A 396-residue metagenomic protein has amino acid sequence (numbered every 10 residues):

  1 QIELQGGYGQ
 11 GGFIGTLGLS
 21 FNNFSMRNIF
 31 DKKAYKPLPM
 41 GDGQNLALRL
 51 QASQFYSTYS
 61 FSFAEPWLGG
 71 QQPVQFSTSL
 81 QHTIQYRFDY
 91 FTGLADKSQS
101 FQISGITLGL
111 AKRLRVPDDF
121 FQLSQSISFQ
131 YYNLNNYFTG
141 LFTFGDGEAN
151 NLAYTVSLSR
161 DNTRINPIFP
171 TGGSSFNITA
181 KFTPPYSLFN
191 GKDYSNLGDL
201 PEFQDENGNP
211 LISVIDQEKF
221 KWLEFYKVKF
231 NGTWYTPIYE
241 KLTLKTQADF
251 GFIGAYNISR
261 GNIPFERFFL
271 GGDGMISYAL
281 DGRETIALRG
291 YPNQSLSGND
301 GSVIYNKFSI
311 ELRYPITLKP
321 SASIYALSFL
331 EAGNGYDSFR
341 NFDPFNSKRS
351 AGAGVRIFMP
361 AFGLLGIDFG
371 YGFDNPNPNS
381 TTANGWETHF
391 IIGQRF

Functional and structural regions predicted by a protein language model:
Q1-F169, S175, G301, L364 (+1 more regions): Gram-negative/organellar outer-membrane beta-barrel architecture
Q1-G11, S20, G140-I316, S328-F329 (+3 more regions): C-terminal outer-membrane beta-barrel translocator/porin domains of Gram-negative envelope proteins and their
F55, Q102, E224-V228, N346-R349: Short, glycine/acidic-rich beta->alpha junctions
L114-F121, T236-L244, K319-S321, G363: Secondary-structure transition into beta-strands, especially the periplasmic turns and strand N-termini that construct
D199-E202, N209-I212, F225, W234 (+2 more regions): In a subset of proteins, long, contiguous C-terminal domains/tails are tracked
R289, G333-S350: Outer-membrane beta-barrel transmembrane domain signature
E311-K319, F342-D343, R356: Hydrophobic alpha-helical bundle architecture
A322-S328, D343: Generic long, charged, amphipathic alpha-helical segments
